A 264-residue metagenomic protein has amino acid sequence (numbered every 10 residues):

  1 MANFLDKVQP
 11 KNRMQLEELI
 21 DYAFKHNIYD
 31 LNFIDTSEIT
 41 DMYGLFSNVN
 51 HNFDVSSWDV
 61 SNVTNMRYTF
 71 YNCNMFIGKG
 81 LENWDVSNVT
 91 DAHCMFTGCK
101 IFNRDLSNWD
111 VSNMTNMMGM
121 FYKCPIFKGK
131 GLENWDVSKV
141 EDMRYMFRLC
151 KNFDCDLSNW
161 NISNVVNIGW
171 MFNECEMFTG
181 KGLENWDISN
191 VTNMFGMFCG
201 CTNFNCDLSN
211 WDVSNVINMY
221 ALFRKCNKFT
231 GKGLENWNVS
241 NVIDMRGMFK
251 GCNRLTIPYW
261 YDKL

Functional and structural regions predicted by a protein language model:
M1-L264: Negatively charged
